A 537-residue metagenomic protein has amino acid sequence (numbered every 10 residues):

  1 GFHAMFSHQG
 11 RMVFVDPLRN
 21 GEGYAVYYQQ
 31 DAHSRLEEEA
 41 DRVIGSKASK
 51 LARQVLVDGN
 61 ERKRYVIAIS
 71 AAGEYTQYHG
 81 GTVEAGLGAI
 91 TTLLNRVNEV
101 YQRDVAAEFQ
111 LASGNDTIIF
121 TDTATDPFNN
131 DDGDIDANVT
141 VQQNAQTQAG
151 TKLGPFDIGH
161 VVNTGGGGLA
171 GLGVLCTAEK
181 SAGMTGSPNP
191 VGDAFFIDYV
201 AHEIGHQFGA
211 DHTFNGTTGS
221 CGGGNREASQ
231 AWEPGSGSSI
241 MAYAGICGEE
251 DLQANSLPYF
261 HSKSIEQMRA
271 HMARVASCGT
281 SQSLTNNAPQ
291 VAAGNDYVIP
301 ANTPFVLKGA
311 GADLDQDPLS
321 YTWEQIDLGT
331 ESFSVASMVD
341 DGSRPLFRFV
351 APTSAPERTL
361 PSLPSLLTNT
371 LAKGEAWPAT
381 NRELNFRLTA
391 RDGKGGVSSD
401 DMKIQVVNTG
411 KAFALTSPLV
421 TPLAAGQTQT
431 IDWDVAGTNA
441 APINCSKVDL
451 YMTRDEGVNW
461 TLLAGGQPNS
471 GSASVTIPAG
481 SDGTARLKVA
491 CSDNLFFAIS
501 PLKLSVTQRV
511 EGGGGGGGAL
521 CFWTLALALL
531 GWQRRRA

Functional and structural regions predicted by a protein language model:
G23-L175: Fold-level signature of zinc-dependent metallopeptidase catalytic domains
Q110, S320-T380, D449-A473: Exoplasmic/lumenal beta-rich domain surfaces
A112-D136, V174-P258, E324, G329-F333: The catalytic-center signature of Zn2+-dependent metalloproteases
T285-Q290, L319, L388, G410-F413: Proline-centered linker/hinge motifs at extracellular inter-domain junctions
I299, A310-D315, D392, D434-A441 (+1 more regions): Extracellular acidic, Ser/Thr/Pro-rich low-complexity tracts
T303-G311, Q429-D432: A short beta-strand segment in extracellular, disulfide-stabilized domains
D313-S320, L328-F333, N381, G395-G396 (+1 more regions): Extracellular acidic loop/turn motifs
C521-R536: A cross-kingdom C-terminal cell-surface attachment/processing module
